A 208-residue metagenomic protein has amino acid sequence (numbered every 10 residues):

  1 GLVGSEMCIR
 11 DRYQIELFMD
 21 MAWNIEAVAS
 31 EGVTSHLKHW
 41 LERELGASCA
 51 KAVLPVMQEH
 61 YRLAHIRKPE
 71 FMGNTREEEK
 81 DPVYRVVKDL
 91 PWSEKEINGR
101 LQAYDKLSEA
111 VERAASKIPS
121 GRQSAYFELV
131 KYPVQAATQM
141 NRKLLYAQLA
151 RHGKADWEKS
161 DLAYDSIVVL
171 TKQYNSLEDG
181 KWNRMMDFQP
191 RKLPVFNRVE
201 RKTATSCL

Functional and structural regions predicted by a protein language model:
G1, S5-Q123: Structured mid-domain segments that build the active-site/substrate or prosthetic-cofactor binding neighborhood
L2-V3, M7-I9, Q148, E158 (+1 more regions): Short, small-residue-biased leader/transition segments that mark boundaries at the very start of proteins
A29, C49-A52, D89-W92, E96-G99 (+6 more regions): Non-membrane alpha-helical secondary structure
V33, V53-L54, R85, I97 (+8 more regions): Short linear sequence motifs
T34, T75, T138, T171 (+1 more regions): Residue-identity detector for threonine
S108-E109, A114-A125, L129-L170: Ordered core of a single globular domain
